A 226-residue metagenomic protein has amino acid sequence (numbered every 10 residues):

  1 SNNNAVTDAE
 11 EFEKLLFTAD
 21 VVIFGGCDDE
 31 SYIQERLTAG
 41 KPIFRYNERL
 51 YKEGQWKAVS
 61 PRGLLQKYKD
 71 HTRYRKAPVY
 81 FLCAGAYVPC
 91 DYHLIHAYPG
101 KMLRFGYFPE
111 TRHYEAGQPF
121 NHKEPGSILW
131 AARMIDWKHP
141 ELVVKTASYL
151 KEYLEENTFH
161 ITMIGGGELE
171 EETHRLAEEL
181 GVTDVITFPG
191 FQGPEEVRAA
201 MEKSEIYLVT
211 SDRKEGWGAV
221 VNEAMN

Functional and structural regions predicted by a protein language model:
S60-F81, C90: Membrane-proximal helix-turn-helix segments that form the acceptor-binding/catalytic region of lipid-linked
Y87-V88, R104-A116, R133, E168: Short beta-strand->alpha-helix junction loop in the catalytic core of nucleotide-activated group-transfer enzymes
F108-G126, A199: Acidic anion/phosphate-binding donor-loop and adjacent secondary structure in glycosyltransferase catalytic cores
Q118-Y149, T162: Conserved donor-binding/catalytic core segment of Leloir-type glycosyltransferases
E172-Q192: Nucleotide-activated donor-binding/catalytic signature segment of Leloir-type glycosyltransferases, i.e., the conserved
F191-Q192, A199-S204: Short alpha-helical donor nucleotide-sugar binding micro-motif in glycosyltransferases
R198, V221-N226: Short alpha-helical segment that forms part of, or immediately flanks, the ligand-binding pocket in carbohydrate-active
E202-G216: Acidic donor-binding loop of glycosyltransferase active sites
